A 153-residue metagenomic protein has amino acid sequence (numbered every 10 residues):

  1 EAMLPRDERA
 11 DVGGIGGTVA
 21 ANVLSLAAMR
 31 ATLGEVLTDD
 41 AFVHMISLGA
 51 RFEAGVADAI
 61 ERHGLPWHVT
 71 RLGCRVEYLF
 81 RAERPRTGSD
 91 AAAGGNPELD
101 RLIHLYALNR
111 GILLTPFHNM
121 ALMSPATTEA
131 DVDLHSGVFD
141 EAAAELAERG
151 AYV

Functional and structural regions predicted by a protein language model:
E1-V153: Conserved N-terminal phosphate-binding loop of PLP-dependent enzymes in the Aspartate aminotransferase
